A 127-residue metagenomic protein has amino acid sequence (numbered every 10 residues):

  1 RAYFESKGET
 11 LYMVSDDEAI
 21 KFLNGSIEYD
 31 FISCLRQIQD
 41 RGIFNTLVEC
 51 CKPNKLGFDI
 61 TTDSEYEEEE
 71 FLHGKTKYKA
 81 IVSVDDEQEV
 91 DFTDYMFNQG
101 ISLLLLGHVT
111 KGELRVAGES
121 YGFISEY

Functional and structural regions predicted by a protein language model:
S6, T10-M13, S26-Y127: Glycine-/charge-enriched secondary-structure boundary and capping motifs
S15-G25: Structured alpha-helical segments in the cores of large, soluble enzyme domains
